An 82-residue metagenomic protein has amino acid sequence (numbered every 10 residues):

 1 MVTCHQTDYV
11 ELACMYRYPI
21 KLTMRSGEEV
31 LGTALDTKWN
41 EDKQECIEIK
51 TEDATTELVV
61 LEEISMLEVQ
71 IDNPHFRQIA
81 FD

Functional and structural regions predicted by a protein language model:
V2-D82: Conserved RNA-binding domains used in RNP assembly and mRNA/RNA metabolism
